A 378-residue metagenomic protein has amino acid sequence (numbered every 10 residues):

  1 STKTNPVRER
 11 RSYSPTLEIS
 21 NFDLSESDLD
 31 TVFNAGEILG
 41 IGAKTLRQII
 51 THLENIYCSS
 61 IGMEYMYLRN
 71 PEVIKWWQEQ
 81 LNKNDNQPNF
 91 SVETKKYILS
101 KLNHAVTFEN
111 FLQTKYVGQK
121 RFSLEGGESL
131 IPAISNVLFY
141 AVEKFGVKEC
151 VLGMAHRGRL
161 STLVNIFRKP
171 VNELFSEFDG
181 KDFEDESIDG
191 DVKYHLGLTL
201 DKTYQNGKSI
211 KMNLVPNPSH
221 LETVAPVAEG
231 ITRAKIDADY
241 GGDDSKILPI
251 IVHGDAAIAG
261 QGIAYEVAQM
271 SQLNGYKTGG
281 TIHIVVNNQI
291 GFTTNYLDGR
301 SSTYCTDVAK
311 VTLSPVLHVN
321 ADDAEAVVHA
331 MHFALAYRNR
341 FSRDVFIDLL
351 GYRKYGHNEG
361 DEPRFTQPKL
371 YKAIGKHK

Functional and structural regions predicted by a protein language model:
S1-F33, A43, P170, R340-K378: Glycine/aspartate-rich loop-and-adjacent alpha/beta segment that forms the canonical ThDP
S1-S129: Extended, charge-enriched "interface" segments that sit outside catalytic cores
E26-F33, Q113-V117, T203-I210, D244-K246 (+4 more regions): Short acidic (Asp/Glu) and glycine-rich catalytic loops that position anionic groups and cofactors
G36-E37, T51, I61, D85 (+4 more regions): Short alpha-helical segments and helix-capping/turn motifs at coil-helix boundaries
T107, F111-N172: Active-site pocket-lining segments that scaffold enzyme catalytic pockets across diverse folds
S123-I134, P216-A228, G260, D323-V327: Phosphate/oxyanion-binding active-site loops and adjacent basic polyanion-contact surfaces
K148-H318: Cofactor-binding active-site loop characterized by glycine-rich and histidine/acidic residues
M212-L214, V285-N295, S314-D322, A326-A334 (+1 more regions): Short beta-alpha connecting loops at secondary-structure transitions that line or flank enzyme active sites
